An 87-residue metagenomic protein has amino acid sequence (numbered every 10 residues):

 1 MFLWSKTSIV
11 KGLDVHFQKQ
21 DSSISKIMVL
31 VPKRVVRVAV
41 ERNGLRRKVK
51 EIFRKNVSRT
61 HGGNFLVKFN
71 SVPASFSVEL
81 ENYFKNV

Functional and structural regions predicted by a protein language model:
M1-V87: Positively charged, solvent-exposed patches that mediate nucleic-acid binding
